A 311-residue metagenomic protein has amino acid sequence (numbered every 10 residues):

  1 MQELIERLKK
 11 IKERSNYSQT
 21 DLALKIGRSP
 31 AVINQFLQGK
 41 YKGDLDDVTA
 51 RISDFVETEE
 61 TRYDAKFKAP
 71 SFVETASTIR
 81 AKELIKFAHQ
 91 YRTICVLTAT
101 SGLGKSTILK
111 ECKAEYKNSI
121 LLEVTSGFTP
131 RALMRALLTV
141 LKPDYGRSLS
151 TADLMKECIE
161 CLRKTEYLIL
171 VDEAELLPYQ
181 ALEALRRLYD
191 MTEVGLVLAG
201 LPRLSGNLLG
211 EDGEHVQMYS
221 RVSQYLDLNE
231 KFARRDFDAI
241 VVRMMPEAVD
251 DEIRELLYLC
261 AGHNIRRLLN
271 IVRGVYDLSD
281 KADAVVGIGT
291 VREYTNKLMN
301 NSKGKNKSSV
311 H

Functional and structural regions predicted by a protein language model:
Q2-A50, D54, Q217, R234-H311: C-terminal alpha-helical "lid" subdomain
T61-E74: Conserved adenine-nucleotide phosphate-binding loops and their immediately adjacent elements
F72-H89: Pre-Walker A adenine-sensing motif
Q90-E111, T125-S126: Walker A/P-loop nucleotide-binding motif
I94-S101, L188-V216: Sensor-1/coupling segment of RecA-like P-loop NTPase cores
Y116-S126: Conserved catalytic segments around the Walker B and adjacent sensor/switch elements of P-loop NTPase domains
K117-S119, E211-E230: A short helix-turn-beta junction within AAA+ P-loop NTPase domains corresponding to the substrate/partner-engaging
T129-P130, R135-A136, Y145-G195, K231-V241 (+2 more regions): Mid-core helix/loop region of P-loop NTP-binding domains shared across ATPases and GTPases
